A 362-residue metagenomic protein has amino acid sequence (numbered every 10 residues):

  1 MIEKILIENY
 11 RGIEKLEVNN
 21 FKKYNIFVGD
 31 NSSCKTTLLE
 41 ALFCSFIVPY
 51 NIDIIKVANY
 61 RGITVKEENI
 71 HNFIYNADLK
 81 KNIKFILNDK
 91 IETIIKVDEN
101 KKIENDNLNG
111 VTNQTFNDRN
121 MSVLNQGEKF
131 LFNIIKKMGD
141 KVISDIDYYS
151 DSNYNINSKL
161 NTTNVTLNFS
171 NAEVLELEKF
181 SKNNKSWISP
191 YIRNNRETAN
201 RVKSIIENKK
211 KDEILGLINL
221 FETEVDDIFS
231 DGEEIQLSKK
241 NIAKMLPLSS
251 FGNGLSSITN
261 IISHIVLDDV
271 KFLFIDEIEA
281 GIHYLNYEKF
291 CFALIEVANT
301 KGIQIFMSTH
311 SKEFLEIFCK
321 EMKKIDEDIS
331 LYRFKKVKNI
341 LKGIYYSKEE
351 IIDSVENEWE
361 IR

Functional and structural regions predicted by a protein language model:
M1-I52, Q236, M245-I361: Switch/communication elements of ASCE P-loop NTPase nucleotide-binding domains
F46-V266, F272, I329-R362: Phosphate-coordinating catalytic segments in nucleotide- and nucleic-acid-processing enzymes
